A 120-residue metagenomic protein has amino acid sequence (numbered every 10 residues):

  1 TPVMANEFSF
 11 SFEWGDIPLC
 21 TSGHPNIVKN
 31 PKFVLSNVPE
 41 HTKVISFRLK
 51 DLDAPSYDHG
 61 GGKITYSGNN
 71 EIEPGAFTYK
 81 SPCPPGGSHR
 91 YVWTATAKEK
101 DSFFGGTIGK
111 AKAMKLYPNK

Functional and structural regions predicted by a protein language model:
P2-K120: N-terminus-centered regions that define maturation/targeting leaders and the start of the first functional domain
